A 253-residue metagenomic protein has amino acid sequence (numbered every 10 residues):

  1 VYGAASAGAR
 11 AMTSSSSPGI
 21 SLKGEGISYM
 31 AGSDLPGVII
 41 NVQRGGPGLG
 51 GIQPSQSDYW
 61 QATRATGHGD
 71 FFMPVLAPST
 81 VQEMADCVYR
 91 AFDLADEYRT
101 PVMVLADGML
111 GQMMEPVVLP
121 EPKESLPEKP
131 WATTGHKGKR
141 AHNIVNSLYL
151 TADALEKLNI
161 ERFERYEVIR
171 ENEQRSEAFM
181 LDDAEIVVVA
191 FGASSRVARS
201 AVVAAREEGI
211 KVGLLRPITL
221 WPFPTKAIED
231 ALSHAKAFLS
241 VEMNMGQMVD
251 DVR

Functional and structural regions predicted by a protein language model:
V1-R64, P74-A95: Thiamine diphosphate
S6-A11, G32-V38, S57, G69-M73 (+4 more regions): Short coil/turn connectors at secondary-structure junctions
S14-S15, I40, L105, V189 (+1 more regions): Structural motif
K23, M113-E115, V197-R199: Short helix/loop capping segments that flank catalytic or ligand/cofactor-binding pockets
R44-G46, A106-M113, G192-S194, M245: Glycine-rich beta-alpha junction loops
I52-S55, H68, E164-R253: Thiamine diphosphate
S79-T80, P101, M245-Q247: Phosphate/diphosphate-binding loops
R99-A178: Conformationally flexible catalytic loops at phosphate/diphosphate-handling active centers
